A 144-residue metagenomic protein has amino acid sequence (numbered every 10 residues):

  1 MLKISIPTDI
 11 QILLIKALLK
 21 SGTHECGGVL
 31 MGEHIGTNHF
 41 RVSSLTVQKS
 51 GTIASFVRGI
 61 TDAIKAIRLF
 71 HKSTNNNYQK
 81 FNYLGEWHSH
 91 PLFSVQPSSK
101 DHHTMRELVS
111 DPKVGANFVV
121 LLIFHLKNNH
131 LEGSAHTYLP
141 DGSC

Functional and structural regions predicted by a protein language model:
M1-Y83, P91-C144: Conserved beta-strand-loop surface patch within small alpha/beta domains used for substrate/adaptor or ligand engagement
